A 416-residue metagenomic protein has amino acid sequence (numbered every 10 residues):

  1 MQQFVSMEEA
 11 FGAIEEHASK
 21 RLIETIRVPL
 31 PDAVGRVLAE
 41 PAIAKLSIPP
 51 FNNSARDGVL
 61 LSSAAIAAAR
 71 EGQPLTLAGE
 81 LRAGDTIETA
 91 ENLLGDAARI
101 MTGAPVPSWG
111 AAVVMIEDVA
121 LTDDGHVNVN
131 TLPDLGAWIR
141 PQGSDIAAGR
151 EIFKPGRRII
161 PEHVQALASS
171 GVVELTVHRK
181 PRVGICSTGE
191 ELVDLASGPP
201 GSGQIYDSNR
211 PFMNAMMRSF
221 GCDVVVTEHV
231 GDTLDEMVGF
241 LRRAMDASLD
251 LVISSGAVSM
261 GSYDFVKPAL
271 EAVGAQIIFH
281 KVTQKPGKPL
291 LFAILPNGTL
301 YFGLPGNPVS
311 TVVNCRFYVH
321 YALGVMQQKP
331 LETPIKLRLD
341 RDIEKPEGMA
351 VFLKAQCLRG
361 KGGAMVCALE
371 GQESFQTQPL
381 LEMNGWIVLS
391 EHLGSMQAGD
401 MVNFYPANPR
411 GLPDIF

Functional and structural regions predicted by a protein language model:
M1-H17, G198-P200, M213-F220, R243 (+4 more regions): N-terminal intrinsically disordered, low-complexity, charge/repeat-rich segments that act as generic
Q2-V173: Phosphate-interaction motifs
E8-F11, R21, I26-P31, A39-E40 (+3 more regions): Flexible glycine/proline-rich
N52-S54, A67-R70, I87-L93, V106-S108 (+13 more regions): Solvent-exposed alpha-helices and their adjacent loops that cap or buttress functional pockets in soluble metabolic
T102, T188-G189, L249-K267, P305: Glycine-rich beta-strand-to-loop/alpha-helix junction loops that act as flexible
A112-L121, Q204, A269-Q276: A glycine- and small-aliphatic-rich helix-loop capping segment at beta-alpha/alpha-beta transitions that lines
P141-S254: Phosphate-binding glycine-rich loops and their immediate beta-loop-alpha structural context
